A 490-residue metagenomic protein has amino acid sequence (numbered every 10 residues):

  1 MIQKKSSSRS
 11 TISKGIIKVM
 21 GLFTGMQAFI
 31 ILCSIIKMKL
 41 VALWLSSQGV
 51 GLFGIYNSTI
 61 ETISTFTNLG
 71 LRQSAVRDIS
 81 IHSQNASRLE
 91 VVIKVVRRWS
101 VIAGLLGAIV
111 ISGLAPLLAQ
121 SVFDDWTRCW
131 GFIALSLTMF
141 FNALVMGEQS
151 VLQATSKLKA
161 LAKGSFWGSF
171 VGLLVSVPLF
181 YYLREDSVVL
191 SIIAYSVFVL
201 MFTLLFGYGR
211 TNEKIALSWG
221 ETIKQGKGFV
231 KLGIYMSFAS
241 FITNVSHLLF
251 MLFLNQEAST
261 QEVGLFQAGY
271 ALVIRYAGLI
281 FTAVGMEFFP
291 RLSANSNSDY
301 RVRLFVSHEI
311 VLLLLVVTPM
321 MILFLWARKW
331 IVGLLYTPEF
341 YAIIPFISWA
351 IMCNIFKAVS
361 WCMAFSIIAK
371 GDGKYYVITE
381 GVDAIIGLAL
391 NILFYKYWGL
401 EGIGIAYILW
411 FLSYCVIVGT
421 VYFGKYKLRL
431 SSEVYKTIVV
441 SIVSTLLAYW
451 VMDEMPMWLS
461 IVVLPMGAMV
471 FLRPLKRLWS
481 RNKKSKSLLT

Functional and structural regions predicted by a protein language model:
M1-I12, I16, T203-H247, E287 (+3 more regions): Interhelical loop/hinge segments that connect adjacent transmembrane helices in multipass membrane
M1-S7, A448-T490: Membrane-proximal transmembrane or re-entrant/amphipathic helices at the cytosolic face
I2-K4, I60-E61, R98-F241, L248: Hydrophobic transmembrane helix module of multi-pass membrane transport proteins
I12, A115-L135, S307, F324-I355 (+2 more regions): Interfacial segments at transmembrane-helix termini and the short loops linking adjacent helices
K18-M38, G168, I192-T203, G207 (+3 more regions): Transmembrane helical elements of multi-pass membrane transporters/channels
K39, G51-N68, R98, Y235 (+4 more regions): Alpha-helical transmembrane segments of polytopic membrane transporters and translocases
N68-Q84, A154, G269, V273-I310 (+1 more regions): Helix-loop junctions and terminal segments of transmembrane helices in multi-pass membrane transport/translocation
F140-G164, I351-V382, V421-Y426: Membrane-interface junctions at transmembrane-helix termini in multi-pass inner-membrane proteins
